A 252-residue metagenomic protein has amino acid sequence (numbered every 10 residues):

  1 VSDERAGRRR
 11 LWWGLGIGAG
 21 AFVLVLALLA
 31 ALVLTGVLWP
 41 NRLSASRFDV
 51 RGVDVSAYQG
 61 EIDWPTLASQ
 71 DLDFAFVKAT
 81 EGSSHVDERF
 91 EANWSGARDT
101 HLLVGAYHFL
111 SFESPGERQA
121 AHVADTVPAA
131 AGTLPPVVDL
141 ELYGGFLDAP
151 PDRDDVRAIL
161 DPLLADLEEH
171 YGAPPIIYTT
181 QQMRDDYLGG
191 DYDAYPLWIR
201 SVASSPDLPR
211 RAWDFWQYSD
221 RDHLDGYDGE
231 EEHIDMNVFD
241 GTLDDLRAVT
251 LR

Functional and structural regions predicted by a protein language model:
S2-L28: N-terminal Sec-pathway targeting helices
L26-A45: Membrane-interface motif at the C-terminal end of an N-terminal transmembrane signal
V37, A45-E61, K78-L164, E168-H170: Substrate-binding cleft of extracellular glycoside hydrolase catalytic domains
R47-G60, P65, Y192-D193, L197-R252: Functionally critical loop-and-helix segments that line ligand-binding/catalytic clefts of soluble enzyme domains
D73, L134, A173: Short acidic/polar active-site loop segments enriched in Thr and Asp
V104, P174-P175, L197: Hydrophobic anchor at the start of a short beta-strand that flanks the dinucleotide cofactor-binding loop
P115-H122, M183-D191: Glycine-rich, charge-decorated loop segments at or immediately adjacent to ligand/cofactor-binding or catalytic sites
E168-D185: Aromatic-lined carbohydrate-recognition surfaces of secreted/lumenal glycan-active proteins
